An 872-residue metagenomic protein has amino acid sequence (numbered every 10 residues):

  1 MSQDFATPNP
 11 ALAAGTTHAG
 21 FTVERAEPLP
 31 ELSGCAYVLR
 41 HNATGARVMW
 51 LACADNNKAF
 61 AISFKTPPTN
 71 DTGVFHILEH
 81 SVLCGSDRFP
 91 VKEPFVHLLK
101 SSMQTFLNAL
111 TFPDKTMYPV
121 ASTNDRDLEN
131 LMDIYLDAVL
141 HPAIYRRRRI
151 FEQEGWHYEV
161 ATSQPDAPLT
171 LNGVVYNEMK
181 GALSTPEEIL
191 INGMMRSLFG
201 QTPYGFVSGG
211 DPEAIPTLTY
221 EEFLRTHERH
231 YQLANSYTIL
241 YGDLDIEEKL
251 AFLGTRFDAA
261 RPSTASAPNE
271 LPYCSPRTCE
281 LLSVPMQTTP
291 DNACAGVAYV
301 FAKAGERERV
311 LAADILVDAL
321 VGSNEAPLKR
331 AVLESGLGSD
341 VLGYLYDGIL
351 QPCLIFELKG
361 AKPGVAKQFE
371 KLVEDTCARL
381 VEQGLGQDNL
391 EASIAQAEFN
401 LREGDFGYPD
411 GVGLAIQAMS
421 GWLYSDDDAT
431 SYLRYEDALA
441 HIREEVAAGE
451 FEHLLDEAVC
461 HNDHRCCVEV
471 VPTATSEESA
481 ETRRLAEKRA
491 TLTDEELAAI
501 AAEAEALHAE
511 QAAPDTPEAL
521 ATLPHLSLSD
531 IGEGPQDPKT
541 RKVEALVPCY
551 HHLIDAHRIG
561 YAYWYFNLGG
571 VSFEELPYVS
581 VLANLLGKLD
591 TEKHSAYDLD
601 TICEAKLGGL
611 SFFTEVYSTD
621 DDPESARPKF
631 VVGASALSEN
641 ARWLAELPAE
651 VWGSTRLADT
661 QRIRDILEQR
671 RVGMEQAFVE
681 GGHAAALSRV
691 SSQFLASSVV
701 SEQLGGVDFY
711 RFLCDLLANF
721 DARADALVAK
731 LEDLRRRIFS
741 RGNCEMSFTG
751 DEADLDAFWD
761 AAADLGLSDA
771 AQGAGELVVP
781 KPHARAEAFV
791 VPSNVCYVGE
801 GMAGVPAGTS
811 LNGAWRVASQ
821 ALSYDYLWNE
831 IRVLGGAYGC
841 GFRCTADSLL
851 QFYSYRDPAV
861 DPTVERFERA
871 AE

Functional and structural regions predicted by a protein language model:
S2-A59: Non-catalytic terminal extensions that flank enzyme cores
Q3-L12, G242, S393-L553, H683-P780 (+2 more regions): C-terminal regions of mature proteins
R47-L51, T105-N108, R225-H227, S283-M286 (+6 more regions): Short beta-strand/turn micro-motifs at beta-sheet edges
A52-A54, A61-S63, Y176, K180-S184 (+9 more regions): His/Glu-based metal-binding/catalytic segments typifying zinc-dependent metallopeptidases
N57-P67, E93-H141, R148-A161, E188-E213 (+9 more regions): M16 family metallopeptidases and their MPP-like homologs
V74, L78-V82, L582: Active-site His/Glu-centered metal-binding helix of metallohydrolases
V160-F257, R261-N292, G296: Hydrophobic, small-residue-rich alpha-helical packing segments that form membrane-like cores
